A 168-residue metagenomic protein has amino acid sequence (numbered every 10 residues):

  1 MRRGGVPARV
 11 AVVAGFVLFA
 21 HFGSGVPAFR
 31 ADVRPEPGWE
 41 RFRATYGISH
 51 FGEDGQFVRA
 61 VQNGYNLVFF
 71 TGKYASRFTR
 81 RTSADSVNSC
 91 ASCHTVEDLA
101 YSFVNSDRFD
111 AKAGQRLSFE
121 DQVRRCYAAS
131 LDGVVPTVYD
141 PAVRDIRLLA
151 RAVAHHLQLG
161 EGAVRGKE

Functional and structural regions predicted by a protein language model:
R2-Y74, A111-E168: Post-cleavage N-terminal segment of exported redox proteins
G64, S86-E97, I146: The canonical Cys-X-X-Cys-His
S76-R77, S102: Short, hydrophobic secondary-structure boundary micro-motifs
R77-A84: Short, flexible, mixed-charge glycine/proline-rich loop motifs that serve as phosphate/nucleic-acid-contacting
C90-Y101, L131, A154: Short alpha-helix boundary/capping elements
S102-R108: Short cysteine/histidine-rich zinc-coordinating motifs and their immediately flanking basic loops
